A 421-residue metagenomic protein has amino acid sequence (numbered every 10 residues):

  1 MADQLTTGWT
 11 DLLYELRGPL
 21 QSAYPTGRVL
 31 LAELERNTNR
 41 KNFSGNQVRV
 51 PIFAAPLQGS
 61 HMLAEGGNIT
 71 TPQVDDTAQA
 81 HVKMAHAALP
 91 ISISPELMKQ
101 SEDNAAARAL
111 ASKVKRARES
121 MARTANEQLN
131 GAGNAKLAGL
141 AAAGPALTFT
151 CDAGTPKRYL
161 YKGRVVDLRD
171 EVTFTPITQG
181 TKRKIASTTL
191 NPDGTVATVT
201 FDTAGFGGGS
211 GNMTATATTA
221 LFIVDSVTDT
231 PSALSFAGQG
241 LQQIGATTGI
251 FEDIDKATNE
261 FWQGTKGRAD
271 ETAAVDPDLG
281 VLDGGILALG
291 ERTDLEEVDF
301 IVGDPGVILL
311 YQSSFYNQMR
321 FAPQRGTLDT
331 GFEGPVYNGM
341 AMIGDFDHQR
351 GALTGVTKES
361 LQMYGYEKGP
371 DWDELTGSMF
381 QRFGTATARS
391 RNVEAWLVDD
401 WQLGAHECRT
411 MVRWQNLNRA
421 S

Functional and structural regions predicted by a protein language model:
M1-H61, Q73-S421: Core alpha/beta structural scaffold of self-assembling particle/tube/pore-forming proteins
